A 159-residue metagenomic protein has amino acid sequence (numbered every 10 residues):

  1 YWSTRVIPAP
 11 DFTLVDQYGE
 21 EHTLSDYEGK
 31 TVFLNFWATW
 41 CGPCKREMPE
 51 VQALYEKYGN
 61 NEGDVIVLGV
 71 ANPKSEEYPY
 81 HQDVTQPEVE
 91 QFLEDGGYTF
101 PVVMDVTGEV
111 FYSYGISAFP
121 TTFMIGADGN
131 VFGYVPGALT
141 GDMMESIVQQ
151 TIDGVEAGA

Functional and structural regions predicted by a protein language model:
Y1-L24: N-terminal "domain-start" segment that seeds a small globular fold
F12, V67, P101-V102: Hydrophobic/aromatic anchor residues within beta-strands of the central parallel beta-sheet of Rossmann-like
K30-T31, R46-P73, E94-D95, G141 (+1 more regions): Conserved helix-turn-beta segment immediately C-terminal to the redox Cys motif in thioredoxin-like folds
K30-V32, W37-W40, K74, A118: Short pre-active-site segment immediately N-terminal to redox-active cysteine/selenocysteine motifs in thiol-based
W40-G42, N72-P79, E109: Short histidine/acidic/glycine/proline-rich micro-motifs that form metal- and phosphate-coordinating active-site loops
H81-A127: Short, internal strand/loop/helix patches that form the active-site neighborhood or redox-interaction surface
F123-A159: Thiol-/selenol-based redox modules, centered on thioredoxin-like and closely related oxidoreductase domains
